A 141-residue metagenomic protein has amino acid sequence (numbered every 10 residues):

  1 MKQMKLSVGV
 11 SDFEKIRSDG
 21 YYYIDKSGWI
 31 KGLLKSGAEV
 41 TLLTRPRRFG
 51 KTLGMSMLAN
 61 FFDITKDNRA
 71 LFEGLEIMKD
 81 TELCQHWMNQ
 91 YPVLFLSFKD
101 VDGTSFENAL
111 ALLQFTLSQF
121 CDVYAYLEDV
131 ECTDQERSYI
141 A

Functional and structural regions predicted by a protein language model:
M1-A141: Phosphate-binding site recognition
